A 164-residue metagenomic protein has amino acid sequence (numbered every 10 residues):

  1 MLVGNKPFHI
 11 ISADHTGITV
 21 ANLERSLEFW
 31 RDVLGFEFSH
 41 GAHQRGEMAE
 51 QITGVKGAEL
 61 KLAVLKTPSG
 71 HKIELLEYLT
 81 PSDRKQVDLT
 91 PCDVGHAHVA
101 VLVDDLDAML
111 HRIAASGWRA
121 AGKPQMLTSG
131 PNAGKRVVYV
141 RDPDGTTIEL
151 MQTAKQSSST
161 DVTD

Functional and structural regions predicted by a protein language model:
M1-H9, I18, G41, I73 (+1 more regions): Vicinal oxygen chelate
L2, G46-Q51, S82-V87, L127-S129: A short, acidic/glycine-rich surface segment
S12, A58-E59, D93-G95, G134: Exposed loop/turn and edge beta-strand positions of beta-sandwich/beta-sheet ligand-binding modules
A13, V20, W30, G70-L76 (+2 more regions): Short, structured motif recognition centered on aromatic/hydrophobic residues
T19-G70, A108, A115, P131-A133 (+1 more regions): Core segments of cupin and vicinal oxygen chelate
E77-T80, T153: Acetyl-CoA-dependent GNAT
V87-C92, M109-H111: Long, charged/polar, surface-exposed segments that mediate recognition or autoinhibition
D88-L89, H96-V101: Short secondary-structure subsegments characteristic of cysteine-rich extracellular domains
